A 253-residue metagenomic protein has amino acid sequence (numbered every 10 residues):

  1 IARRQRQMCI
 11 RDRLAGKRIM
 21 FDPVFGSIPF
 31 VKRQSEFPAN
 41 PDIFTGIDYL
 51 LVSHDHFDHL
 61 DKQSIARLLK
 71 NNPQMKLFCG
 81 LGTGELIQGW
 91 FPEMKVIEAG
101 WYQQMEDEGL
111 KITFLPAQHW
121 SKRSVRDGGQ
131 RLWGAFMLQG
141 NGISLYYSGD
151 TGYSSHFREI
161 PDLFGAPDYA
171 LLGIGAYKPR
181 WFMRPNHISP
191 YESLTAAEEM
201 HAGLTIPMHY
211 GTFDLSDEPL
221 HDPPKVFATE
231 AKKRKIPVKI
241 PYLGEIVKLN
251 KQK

Functional and structural regions predicted by a protein language model:
I1-I10: Single conserved hydrophobic/aromatic residue that forms the stacking wall/gate of nucleotide- or nucleobase-binding
Q5, S53-H59, H209: Histidine-centered divalent metal-coordination motifs
R11-D55, K62-K70, G82, K122-G128 (+1 more regions): Pre-active-site segment of Zn-dependent metallo-hydrolases
R11-K17, E106-D168, I188-Y191: Catalytic core of the metallo-beta-lactamase
F21, K76-L77, M94-Y102, Y169-G173: Short hydrophobic/aromatic-enriched beta-strand-loop microsegments
P23-G26, D55, G82, A117-Q118 (+3 more regions): Active-site metal-binding loops of divalent metal-dependent hydrolases
Y49, S64, K76-E85, G152-L243: Cap/insert and terminal regions of metallo-dependent hydrolase folds
G80-I143, K225-N250: Metallo-beta-lactamase
